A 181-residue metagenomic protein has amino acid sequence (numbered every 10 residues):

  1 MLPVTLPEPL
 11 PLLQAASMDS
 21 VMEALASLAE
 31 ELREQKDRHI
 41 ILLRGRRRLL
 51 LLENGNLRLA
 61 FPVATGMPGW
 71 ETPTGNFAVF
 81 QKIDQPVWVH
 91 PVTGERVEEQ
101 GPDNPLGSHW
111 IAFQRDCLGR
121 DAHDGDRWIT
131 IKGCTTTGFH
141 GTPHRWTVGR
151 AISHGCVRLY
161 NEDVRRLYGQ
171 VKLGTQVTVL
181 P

Functional and structural regions predicted by a protein language model:
M1-P181: N-terminal pre-domains immediately preceding structured catalytic cores
